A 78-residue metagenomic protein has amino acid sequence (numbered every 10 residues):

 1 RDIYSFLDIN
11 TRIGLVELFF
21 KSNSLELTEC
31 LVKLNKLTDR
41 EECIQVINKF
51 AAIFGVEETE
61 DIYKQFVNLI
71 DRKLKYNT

Functional and structural regions predicted by a protein language model:
R1-T78: Long, contiguous alpha-helical segments
